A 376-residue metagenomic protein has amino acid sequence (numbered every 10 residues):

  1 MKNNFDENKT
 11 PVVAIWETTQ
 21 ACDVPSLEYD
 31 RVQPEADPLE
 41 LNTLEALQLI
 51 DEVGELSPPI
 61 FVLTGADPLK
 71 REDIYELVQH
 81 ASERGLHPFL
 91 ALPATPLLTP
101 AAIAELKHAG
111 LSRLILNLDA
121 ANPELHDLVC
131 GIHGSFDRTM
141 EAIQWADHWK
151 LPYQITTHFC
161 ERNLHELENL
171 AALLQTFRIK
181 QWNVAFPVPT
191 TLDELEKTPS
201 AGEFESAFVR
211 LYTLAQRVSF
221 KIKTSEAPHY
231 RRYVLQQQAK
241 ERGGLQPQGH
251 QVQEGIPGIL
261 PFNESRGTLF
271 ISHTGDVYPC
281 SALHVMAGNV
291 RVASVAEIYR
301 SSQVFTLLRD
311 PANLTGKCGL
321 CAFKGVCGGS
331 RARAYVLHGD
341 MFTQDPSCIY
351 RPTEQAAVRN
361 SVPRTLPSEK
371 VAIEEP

Functional and structural regions predicted by a protein language model:
M1-E17, E55, E254, E374-P376: N-terminal [4Fe-4S]-dependent radical SAM core
D6-E45: Canonical Radical SAM [4Fe-4S] cluster-binding loop centered on the CxxxCxxC motif and its immediate flanking residues
L27, E35, E40-T64, R71-E203: Radical SAM/AdoMet-radical enzyme domain recognition
R31-E40, H284-R291, K324-N360: Iron-sulfur (Fe-S) cluster-binding segments and ferredoxin-like electron-carrier domains, especially [2Fe-2S]
Q48-A66, R309, Q344-P376: Short Fe-S-cluster ligation motifs
T176, I271-S272: Short, acidic, Ser/Thr-enriched surface-loop or helix-capping motifs
E203-Q251, D276-G329, R333: C-terminal accessory region of radical SAM enzymes
F262-R266: Short, small/polar residue-rich loop motifs at catalytic or cofactor-binding pockets
